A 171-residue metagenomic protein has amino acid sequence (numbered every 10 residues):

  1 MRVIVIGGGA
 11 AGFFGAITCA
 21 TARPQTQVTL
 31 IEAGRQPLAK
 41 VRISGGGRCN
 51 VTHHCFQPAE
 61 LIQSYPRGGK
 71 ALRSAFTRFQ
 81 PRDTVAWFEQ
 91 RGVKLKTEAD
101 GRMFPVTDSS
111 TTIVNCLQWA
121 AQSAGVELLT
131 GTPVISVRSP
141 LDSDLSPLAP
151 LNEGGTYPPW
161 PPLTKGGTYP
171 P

Functional and structural regions predicted by a protein language model:
I4, A20-G46: Glycine-rich FAD pyrophosphate-binding loop
G12: N-terminal Rossmann-fold NAD(P) dinucleotide-binding loop
G46-T97: Glycine-rich active-site loop/strand segments that organize a redox cofactor
L72-R82, A99-W119, L129: Short beta-strand to alpha-helix junction loop
T130-D142: A conserved short coil-to-beta-strand element within the FAD-binding core of flavoproteins
P150, P158-P162, P170-P171: Compositionally biased, intrinsically disordered low-complexity segments enriched in Pro/Arg/Gln/His
E153-G154, G166: Glycine-biased, low-complexity coil/linker segments
